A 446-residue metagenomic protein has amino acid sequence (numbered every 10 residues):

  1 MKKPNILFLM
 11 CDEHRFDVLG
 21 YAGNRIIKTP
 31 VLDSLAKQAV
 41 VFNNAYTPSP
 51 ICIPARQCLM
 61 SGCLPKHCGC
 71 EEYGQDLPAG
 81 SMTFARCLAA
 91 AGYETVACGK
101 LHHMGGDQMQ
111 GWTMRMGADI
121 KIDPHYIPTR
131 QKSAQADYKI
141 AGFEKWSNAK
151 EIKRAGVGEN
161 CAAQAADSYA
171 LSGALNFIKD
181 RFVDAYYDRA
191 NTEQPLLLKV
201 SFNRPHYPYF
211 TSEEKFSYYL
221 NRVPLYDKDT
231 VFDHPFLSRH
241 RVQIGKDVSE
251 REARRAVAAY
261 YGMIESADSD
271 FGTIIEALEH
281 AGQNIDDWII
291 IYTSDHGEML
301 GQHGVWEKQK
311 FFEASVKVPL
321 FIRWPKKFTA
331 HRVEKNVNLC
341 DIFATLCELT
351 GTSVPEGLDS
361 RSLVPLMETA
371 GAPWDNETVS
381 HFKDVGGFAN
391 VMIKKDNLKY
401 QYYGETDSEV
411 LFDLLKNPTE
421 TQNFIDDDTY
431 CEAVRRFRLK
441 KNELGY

Functional and structural regions predicted by a protein language model:
M1-Q401, S408-E409, P418-N442: Formylglycine-dependent sulfatase
L415: Residues forming the ATP-binding cleft of Hanks-type serine/threonine protein kinase domains
L444-Y446: Short arginine-rich
